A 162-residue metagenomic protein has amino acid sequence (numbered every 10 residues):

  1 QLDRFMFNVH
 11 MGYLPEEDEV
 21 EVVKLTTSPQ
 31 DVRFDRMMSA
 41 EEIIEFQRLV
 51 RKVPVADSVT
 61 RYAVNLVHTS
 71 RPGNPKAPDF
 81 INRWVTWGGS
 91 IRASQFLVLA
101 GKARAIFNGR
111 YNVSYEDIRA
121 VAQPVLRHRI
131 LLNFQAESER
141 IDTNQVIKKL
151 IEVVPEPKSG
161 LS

Functional and structural regions predicted by a protein language model:
Q1, P15, D142: Short acidic-hydrophobic sequence patches enriched in Asp/Glu that either
Q1-R4, E21-L25, V121: Alpha-helical scaffold elements adjacent to nucleotide-binding pockets in ATP/GTP-utilizing enzyme cores
L2-F7, L126-H128: Short glycine-/polar-rich loops that comprise or flank the Walker A/P-loop and associated switch/sensor motifs
N8-F80, R110-Y111, Y115, A136 (+1 more regions): Conserved C-terminal "switch" segment of AAA+ ATPases
P72-S162: C-terminal engagement/docking regions of AAA+ P-loop ATPases
